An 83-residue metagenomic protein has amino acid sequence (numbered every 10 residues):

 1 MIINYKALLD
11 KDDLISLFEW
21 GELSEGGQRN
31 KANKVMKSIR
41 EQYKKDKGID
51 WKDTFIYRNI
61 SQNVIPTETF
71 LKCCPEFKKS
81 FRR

Functional and structural regions predicted by a protein language model:
M1, K45-I49, R83: Polar low-complexity intrinsically disordered regions
M1-A7: Short, amphipathic alpha-helical "recognition" segments used to contact nucleic acids or chromatin
Y5, V35, C73: Residues in the recognition helix of alpha-helical DNA-binding motifs
K11-D12: Residues within the helices of the helix-turn-helix
L17-E68, F77: Major-groove DNA-recognition helix of helix-turn-helix-type DNA-binding domains
K72-R83: Helix-turn-helix/homeodomain-like alpha-helical modules used for DNA recognition and transcription-factor dimerization
